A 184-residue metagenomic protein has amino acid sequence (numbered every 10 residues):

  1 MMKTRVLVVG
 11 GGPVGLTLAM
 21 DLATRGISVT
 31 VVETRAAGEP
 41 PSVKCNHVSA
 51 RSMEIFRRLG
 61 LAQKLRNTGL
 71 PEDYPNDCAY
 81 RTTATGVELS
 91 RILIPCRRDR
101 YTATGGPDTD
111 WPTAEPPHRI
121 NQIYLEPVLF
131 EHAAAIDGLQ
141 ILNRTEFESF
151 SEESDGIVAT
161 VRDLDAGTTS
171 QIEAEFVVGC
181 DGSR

Functional and structural regions predicted by a protein language model:
M2-T4, A166-F176: Core beta-strand elements of the Rossmann-like FAD/NAD(P) dinucleotide-binding domain in flavoenzyme oxidoreductases
M2-V14: Beta1/beta-strand and adjacent pyrophosphate-binding region of the FAD-binding site in flavoprotein oxidoreductases
V9, I172-G182: Short hydrophobic core segments
A23-K44: Glycine-rich FAD pyrophosphate-binding loop
P41-K44, S49-H132: Active-site-adjacent segment of FAD-dependent monooxygenases/related oxidoreductases
P117-F147, L164-D165: Helical element adjacent to the flavin cofactor pocket in flavoenzyme catalytic cores
N143-V158: A conserved short coil-to-beta-strand element within the FAD-binding core of flavoproteins
